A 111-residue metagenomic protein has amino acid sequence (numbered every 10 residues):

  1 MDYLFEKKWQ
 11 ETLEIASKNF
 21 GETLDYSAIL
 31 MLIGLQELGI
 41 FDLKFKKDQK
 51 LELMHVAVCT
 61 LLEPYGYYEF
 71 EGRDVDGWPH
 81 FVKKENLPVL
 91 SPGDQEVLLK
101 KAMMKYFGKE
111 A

Functional and structural regions predicted by a protein language model:
M1-F20, M104, G108-A111: Long, acidic, intrinsically disordered low-complexity segments
K8-E11, I15, D25-I29, D94 (+2 more regions): Exposed alpha-helical structural elements
K18-Y26, L43-L53: Structural motif
N19, A28, N86-L90: Intrinsic, low-complexity terminal and presequence regions
T23, E37-I40, T60-R73, Y106 (+1 more regions): Amphipathic alpha-helical interaction segments
A28-G39, L53-P64, K101: Short, hydrophobic/amphipathic alpha-helical patches that form generic packing surfaces within helical domains
F45-Q95: Amphipathic protein-protein interaction modules
E85-A111: Helix-rich interaction surfaces within compact, conserved domain-sized segments that mediate assembly or partner
